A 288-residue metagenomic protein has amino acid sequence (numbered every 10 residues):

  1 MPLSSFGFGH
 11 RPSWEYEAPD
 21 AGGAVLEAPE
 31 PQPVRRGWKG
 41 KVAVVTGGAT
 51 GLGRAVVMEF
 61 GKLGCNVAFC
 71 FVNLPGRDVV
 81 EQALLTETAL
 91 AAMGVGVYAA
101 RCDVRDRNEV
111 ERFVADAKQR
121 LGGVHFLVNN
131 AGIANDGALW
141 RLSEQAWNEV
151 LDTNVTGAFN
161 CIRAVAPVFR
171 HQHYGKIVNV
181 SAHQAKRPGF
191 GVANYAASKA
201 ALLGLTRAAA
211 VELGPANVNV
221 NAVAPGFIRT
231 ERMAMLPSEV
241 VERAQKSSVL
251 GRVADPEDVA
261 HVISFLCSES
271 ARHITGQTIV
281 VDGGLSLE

Functional and structural regions predicted by a protein language model:
P2-V34, R187, S247-L250, S264 (+1 more regions): Short C-terminal tail/terminal secondary-structure segment of NAD(P)H-dependent dehydrogenase/reductase domains
V42, A49-T50: Conserved glycine-rich cofactor-binding loop
C65-A83: Conserved glycine-rich Rossmann-like NAD(P)H-binding loop of the short-chain dehydrogenase/reductase
L121, I162, R252-V281, S286: C-terminal substrate-recognition "lid" of short-chain dehydrogenase/reductases
A138-L139, A146-L151, M233, A244: Substrate-binding pocket helix/loop in short-chain dehydrogenase/reductase
I162, S198, T206: Active-site helix of classical SDR
P167, V211-P215, R272: Alpha-helical segment proximal to the catalytic Tyr-Lys
